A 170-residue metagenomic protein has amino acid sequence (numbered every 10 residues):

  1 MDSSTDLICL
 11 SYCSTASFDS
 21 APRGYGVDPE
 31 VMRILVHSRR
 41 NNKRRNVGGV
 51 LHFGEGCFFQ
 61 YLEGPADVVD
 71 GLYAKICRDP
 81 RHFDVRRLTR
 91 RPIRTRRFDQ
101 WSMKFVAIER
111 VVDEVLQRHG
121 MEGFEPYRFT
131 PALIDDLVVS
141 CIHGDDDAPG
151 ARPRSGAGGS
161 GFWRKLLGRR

Functional and structural regions predicted by a protein language model:
M1-R170: Charge-rich, low-complexity N-terminal segments
